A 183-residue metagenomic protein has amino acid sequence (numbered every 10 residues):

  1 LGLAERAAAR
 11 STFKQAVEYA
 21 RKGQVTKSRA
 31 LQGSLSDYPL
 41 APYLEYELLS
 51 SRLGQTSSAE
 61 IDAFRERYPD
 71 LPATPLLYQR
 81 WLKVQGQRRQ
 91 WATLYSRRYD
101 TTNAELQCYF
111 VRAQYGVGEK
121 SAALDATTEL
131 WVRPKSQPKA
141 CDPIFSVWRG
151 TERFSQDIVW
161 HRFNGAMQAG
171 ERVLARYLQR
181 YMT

Functional and structural regions predicted by a protein language model:
L1-T183: Alpha-helical solenoid repeat scaffolds
